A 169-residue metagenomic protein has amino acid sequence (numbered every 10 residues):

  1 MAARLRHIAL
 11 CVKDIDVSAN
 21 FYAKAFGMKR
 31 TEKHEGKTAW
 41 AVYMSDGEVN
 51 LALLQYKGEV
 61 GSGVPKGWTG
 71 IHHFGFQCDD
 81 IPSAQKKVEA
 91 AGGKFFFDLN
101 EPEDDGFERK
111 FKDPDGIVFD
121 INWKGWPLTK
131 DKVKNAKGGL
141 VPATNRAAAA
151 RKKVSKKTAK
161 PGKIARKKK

Functional and structural regions predicted by a protein language model:
A2, A9-L51, Q55: Core segments of cupin and vicinal oxygen chelate
R4-K13, V42-S45, G63-E89, F107-D113 (+1 more regions): Vicinal oxygen chelate
V17-N20, K24, P82-A90, K94: Replace "anionic and nucleotidyl ligands
E32-H34, H72, N100: Short beta-strand
E35-G36, Y56-G58, D80, E101-P102: Short beta->alpha connector loops
A39, L53, G58-V64, F97 (+1 more regions): A short, acidic/glycine-rich surface segment
Y43, Q85-K169: Vicinal oxygen chelate
